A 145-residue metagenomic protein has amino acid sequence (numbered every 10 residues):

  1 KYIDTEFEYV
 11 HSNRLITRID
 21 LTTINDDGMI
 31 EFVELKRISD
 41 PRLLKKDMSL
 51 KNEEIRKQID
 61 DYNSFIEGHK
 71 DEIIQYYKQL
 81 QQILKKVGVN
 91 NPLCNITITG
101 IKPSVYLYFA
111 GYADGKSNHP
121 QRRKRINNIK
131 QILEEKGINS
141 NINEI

Functional and structural regions predicted by a protein language model:
K1-I145: Charged, terminal alpha-helix-loop-beta segments that serve as non-catalytic nucleic-acid engagement and/or assembly
